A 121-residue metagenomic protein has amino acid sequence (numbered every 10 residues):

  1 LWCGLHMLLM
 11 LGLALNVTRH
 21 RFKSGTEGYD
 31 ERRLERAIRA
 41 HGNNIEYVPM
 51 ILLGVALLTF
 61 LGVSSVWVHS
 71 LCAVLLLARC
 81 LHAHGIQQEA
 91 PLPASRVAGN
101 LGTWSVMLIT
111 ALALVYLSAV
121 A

Functional and structural regions predicted by a protein language model:
L1-G12: Alpha-helical transmembrane segments
L15-R39: Cytosolic, membrane-interface loops and tails of multi-pass inner-membrane proteins
R33, A37-N43, V63-V66, P91-A98: Juxtamembrane loop-transmembrane helix junctions in multi-pass integral membrane proteins, especially the extracellular
N43-L57, M107-L108: Core segments of transmembrane alpha-helices that mediate helix-helix packing or line hydrophobic substrate/ligand
G54-L57, A83-H84, V115: Alpha-helical transmembrane segments of multipass membrane proteins
G54-L77: Short alpha-helical packing/oligomerization segments
L81-L108: Interfacial loop-to-transmembrane junctions
L112-A121: Juxtamembrane boundary at the C-terminal end of a transmembrane helix
